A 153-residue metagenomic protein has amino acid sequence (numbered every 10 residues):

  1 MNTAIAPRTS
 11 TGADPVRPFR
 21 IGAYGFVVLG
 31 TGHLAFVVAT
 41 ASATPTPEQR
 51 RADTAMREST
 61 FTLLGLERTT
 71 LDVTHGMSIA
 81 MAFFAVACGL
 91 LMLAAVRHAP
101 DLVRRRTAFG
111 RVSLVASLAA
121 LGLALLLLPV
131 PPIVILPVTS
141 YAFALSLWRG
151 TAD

Functional and structural regions predicted by a protein language model:
M1-V16: Short, Lys/Arg-rich, polar N-terminal cytosolic tail immediately upstream of the first transmembrane signal-anchor
T11-G12, V86-R106: Juxtamembrane helix-break-helix junctions at the cytosolic face of small multi-pass alpha-helical membrane proteins
R17-T46: N-terminal signal-anchor transmembrane alpha helix
R20-G30, S78, A82, G110 (+1 more regions): Residues within membrane-spanning alpha-helices of integral membrane proteins, especially the hydrophobic core/packing
A43-A55, L102: Juxtamembrane non-transmembrane "cap" segments at the membrane-aqueous interface of multi-pass membrane proteins
E58-T74: Juxtamembrane membrane-water interface segments that cap and precede transmembrane helices
P100-T139: Hydrophobic alpha-helical transmembrane segments of integral membrane proteins
V138-G150: Alpha-helical transmembrane segments and their membrane-interface exit regions
